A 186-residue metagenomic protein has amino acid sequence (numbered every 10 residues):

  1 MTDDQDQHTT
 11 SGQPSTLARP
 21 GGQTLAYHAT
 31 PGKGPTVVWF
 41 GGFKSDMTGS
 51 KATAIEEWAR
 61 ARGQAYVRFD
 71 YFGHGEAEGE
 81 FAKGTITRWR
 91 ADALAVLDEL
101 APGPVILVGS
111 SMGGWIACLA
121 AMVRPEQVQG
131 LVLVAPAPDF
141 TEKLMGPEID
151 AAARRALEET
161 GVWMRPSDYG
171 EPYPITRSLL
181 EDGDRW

Functional and structural regions predicted by a protein language model:
D3-P31: N-terminal cap/lid segment of alpha/beta-hydrolase-fold proteins
G22, Q127-W186: The alpha/beta-hydrolase serine catalytic core
G34-G42: Short beta-strand element of the alpha/beta-hydrolase
F43-E56: The serine-hydrolase catalytic nucleophile loop
E56-E78: Conserved alpha/beta-hydrolase
K83-L100: Alpha/beta-hydrolase active-site loop
A101-S111: Alpha/beta-hydrolase fold nucleophile elbow
G114-P125, L131: Short glycine-enriched nucleophile-adjacent loop and the immediately C-terminal alpha-helix near the catalytic center
